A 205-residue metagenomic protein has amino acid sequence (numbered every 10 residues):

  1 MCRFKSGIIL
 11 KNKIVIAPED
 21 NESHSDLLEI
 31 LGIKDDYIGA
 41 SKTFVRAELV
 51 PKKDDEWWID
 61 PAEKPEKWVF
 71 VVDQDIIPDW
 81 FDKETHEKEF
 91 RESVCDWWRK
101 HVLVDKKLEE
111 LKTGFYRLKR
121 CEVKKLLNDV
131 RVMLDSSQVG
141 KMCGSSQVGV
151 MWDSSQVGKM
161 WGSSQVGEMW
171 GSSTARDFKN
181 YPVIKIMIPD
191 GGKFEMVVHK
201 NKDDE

Functional and structural regions predicted by a protein language model:
M1-E205: Short, glycine-biased loop/turn motifs at secondary-structure junctions and in low-complexity Ser/Thr/Pro-rich termini
